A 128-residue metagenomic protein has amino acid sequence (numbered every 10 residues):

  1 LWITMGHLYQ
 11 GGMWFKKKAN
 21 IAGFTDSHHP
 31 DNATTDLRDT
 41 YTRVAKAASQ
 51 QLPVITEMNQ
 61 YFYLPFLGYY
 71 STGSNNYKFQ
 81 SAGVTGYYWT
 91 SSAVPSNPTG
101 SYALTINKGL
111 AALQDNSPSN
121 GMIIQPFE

Functional and structural regions predicted by a protein language model:
L1-E128: C-terminal, surface-exposed recognition/capping segments
